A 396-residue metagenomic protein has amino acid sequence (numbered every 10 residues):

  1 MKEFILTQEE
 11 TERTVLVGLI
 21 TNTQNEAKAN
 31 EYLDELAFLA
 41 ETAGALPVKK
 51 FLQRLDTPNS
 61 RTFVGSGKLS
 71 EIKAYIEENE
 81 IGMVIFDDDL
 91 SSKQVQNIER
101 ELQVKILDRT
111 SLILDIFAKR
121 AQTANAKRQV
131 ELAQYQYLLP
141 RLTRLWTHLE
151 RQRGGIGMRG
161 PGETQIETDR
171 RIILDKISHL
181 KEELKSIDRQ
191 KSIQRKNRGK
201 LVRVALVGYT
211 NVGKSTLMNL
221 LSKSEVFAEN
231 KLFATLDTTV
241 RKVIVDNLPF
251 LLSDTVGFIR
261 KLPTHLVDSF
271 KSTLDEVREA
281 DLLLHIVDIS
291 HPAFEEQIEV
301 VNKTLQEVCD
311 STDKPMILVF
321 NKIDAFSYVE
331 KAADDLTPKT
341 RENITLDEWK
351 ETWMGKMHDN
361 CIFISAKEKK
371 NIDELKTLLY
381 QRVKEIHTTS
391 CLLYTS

Functional and structural regions predicted by a protein language model:
M1-I113: N-terminal accessory targeting/assembly segments
I20-Q24, L55-T57, D89-S92, S111-L114 (+4 more regions): Conserved nucleotide-binding/hydrolysis micro-motifs of P-loop NTPases
S60-S70, V256-R278, S290-K303: Switch II of P-loop NTPase G domains
V95, A280-L283, V287-D359: Conserved C-terminal guanine-recognition region of P-loop GTPase G domains, centered on the G4
Q136-V202: P-loop NTPase nucleotide-binding/switch module
P140, R144-T147, F326-S390: Canonical P-loop GTPase G-domain recognition
L184-T255, I259-R260: Conserved G1/Walker A P-loop phosphate-binding module
Y394-T395: Conserved small/polar residues in nucleotide/adenosyl-binding loops
